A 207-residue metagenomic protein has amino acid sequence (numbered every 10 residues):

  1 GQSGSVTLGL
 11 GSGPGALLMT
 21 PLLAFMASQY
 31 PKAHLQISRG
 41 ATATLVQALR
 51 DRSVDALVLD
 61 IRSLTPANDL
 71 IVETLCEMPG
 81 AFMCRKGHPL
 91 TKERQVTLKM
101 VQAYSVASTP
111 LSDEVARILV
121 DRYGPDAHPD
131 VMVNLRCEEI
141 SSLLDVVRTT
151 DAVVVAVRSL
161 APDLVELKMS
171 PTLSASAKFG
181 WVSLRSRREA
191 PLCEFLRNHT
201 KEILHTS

Functional and structural regions predicted by a protein language model:
G1-V6, K99-A103: Immediate post-signal peptide segment of exported/extracytoplasmic ligand-binding proteins
S3-L64, V133, C137: Central regulatory/effector-binding core of bacterial HTH transcription factors
G11, R85, L184-R185: Residue-level recognition of the GNAT/N-acetyltransferase active site
Q29, G40-A103, R158-V165: Acidic, Gly/Pro-rich loop/turn segments at junctions of secondary structure
A41-V46, R50-V54, D60, L111-L167: Hydrophobic hinge/microswitch elements
D60, L90-T91, L98, Q102-A127 (+1 more regions): Secondary-structure junction motif
P66-E73, M78, E138-R188: Beta-alpha-beta core module
T200-S207: Periplasmic-binding protein-like
